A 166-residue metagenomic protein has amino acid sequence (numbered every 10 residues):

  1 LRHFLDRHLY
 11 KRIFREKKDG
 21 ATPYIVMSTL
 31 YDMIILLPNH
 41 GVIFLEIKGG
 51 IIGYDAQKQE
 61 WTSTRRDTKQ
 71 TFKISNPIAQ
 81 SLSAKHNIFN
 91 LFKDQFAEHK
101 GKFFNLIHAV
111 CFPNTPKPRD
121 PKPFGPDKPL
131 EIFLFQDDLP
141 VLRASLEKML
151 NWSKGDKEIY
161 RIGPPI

Functional and structural regions predicted by a protein language model:
L1-I166: Intrinsically disordered, low-complexity Ser/Thr/Pro/Gly-rich regulatory segments
